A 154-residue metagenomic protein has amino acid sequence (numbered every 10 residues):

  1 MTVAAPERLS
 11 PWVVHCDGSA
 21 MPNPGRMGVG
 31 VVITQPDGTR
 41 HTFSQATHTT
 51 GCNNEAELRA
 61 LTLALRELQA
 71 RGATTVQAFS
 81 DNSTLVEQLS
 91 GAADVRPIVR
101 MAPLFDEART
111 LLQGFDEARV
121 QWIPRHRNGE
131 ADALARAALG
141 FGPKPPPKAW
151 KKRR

Functional and structural regions predicted by a protein language model:
T2-E55, R66-T74: RNase H-like nuclease fold core
S19-N23, T62-R136, F141: RNase H catalytic domain
F43-H48, L63-A64, E107-L111, W150-R154: Short C-terminal domain-edge/linker segments immediately following a structured domain
E57, L61: Short, conserved alpha-helix that lines the donor NDP-sugar binding/gating region of sugar-transfer enzymes
A138-R154: Acidic, His- and aromatic-enriched active-site or binding-groove loops in soluble protein domains that engage sugars
